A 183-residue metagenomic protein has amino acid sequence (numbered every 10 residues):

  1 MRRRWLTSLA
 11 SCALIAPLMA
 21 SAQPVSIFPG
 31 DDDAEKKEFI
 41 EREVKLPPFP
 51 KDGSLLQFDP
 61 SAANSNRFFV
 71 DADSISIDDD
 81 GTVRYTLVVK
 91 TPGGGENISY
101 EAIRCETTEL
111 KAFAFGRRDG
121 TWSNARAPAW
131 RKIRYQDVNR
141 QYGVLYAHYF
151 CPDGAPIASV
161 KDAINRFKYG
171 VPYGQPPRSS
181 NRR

Functional and structural regions predicted by a protein language model:
M1-A10: Bacterial N-terminal signal peptides that target proteins for export
L9-C12, A22: Compositionally biased regions
I15-M19: N-terminal signal peptide c-region/cleavage motif recognized by signal peptidases
Q23-R183: N-terminal secretory-pathway/extracellular module detecting exported/lumenal segments and adjacent signal-anchor/first
